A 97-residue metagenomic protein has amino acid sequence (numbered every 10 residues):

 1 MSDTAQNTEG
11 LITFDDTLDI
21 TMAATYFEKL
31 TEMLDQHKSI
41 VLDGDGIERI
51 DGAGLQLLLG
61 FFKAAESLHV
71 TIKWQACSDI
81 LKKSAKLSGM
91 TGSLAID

Functional and structural regions predicted by a protein language model:
M1-I50, G60-D97: STAS-like cytosolic regulatory interaction modules
